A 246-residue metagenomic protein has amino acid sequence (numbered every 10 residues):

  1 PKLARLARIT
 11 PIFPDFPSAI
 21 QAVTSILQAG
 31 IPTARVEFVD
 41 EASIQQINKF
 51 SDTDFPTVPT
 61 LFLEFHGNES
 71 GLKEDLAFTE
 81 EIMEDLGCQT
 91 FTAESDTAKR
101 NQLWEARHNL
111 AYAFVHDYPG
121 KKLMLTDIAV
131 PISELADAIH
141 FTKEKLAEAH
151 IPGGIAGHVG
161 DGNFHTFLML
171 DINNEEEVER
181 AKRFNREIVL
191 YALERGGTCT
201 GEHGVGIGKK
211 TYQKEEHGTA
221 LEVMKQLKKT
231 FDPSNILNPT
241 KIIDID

Functional and structural regions predicted by a protein language model:
P1-D246: Noncatalytic alpha-helical scaffold of FAD-dependent oxidoreductases
